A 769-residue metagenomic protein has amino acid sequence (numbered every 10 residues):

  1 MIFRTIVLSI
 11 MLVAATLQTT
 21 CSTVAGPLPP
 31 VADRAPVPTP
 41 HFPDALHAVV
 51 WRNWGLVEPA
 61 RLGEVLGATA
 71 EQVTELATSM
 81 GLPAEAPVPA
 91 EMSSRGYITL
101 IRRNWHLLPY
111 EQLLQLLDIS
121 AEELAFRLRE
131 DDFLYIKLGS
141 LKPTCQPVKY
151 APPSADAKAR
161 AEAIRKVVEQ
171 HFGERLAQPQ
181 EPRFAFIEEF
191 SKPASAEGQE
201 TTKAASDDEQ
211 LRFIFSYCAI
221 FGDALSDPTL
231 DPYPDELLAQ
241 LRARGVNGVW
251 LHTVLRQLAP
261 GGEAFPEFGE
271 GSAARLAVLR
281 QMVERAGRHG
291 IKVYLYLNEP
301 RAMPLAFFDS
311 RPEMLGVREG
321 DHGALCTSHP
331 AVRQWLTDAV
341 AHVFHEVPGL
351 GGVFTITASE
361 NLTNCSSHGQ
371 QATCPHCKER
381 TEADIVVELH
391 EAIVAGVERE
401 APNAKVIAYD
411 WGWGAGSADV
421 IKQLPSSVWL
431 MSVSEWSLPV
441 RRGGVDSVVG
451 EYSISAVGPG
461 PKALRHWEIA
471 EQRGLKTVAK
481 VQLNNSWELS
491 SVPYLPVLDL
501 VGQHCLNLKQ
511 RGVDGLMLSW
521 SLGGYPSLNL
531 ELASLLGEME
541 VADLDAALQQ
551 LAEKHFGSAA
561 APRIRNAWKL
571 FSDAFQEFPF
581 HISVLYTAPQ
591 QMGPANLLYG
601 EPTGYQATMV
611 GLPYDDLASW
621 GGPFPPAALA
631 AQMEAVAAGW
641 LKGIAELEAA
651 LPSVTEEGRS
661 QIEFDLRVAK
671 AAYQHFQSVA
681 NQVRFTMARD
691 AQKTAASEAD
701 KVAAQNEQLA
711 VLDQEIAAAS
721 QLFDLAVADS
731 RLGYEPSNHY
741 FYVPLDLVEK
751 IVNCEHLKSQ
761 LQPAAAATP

Functional and structural regions predicted by a protein language model:
M1-T5: Positively charged n-region of N-terminal signal peptides that target proteins for export
I6-T19: Bacterial N-terminal signal peptides
V24-G198: Long, charge-rich, low-complexity intrinsically disordered regions
V37, V88, L225, E270-A277 (+6 more regions): Alpha-helix capping and helix-loop boundary segments enriched in small/acidic/polar residues
L66, A77, L117, L128 (+7 more regions): Glycine-rich, histidine-containing beta strand-loop boundary motifs that form or position
A68, I119, V246, H289-I291 (+3 more regions): Short glycine/serine/threonine/alanine-rich loop segments
E130, Y135-L141, A157-A358, T363-Q371 (+4 more regions): Feature activates predominantly on carbohydrate-active enzymes
G198-E209, A219, L230-P234, Q334 (+2 more regions): Substrate-binding groove of N-acetylhexosamine-processing glycoside hydrolases
